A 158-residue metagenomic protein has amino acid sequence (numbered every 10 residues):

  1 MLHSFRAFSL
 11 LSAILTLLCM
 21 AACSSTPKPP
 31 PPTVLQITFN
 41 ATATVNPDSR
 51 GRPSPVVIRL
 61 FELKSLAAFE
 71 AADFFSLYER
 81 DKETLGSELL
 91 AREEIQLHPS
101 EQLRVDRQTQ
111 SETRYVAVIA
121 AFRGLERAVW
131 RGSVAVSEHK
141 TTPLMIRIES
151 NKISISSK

Functional and structural regions predicted by a protein language model:
M1-S12: Bacterial N-terminal signal peptides that target proteins for export
L18-A22: C-terminal motif of bacterial Sec signal peptides marking the signal peptidase cleavage site
S24-P27: Bacterial signal peptide processing site
T38-S49: Short amphipathic, basic-aromatic surface patches that mediate peripheral association with negatively charged
T42-T44, A135-K158: Extracellular beta-sheet/turn segments enriched in Thr/Pro/Gly and aliphatic residues
R50-R59: Short coil-to-beta strand junction motifs in C2/discoidin
S100-T109: Exposed aromatic-hydrophobic patches
T113-R123: A short, solvent-exposed beta-strand micro-motif common in secreted/extracellular proteins
